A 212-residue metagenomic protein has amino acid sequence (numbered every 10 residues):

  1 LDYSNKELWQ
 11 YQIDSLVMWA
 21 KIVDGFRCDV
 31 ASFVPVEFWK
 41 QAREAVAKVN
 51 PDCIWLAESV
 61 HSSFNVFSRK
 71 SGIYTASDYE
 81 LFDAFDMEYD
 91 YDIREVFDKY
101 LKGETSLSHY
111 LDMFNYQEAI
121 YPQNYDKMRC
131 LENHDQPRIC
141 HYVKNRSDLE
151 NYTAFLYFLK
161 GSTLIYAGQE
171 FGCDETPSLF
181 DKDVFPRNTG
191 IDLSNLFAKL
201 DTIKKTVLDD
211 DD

Functional and structural regions predicted by a protein language model:
L1-A20, Q41-N50, N65: Substrate-binding/active-site clefts of carbohydrate-active enzymes
K6-I13, V36, R146-E150, S194: Non-membrane alpha-helical structural segments and their capping/turn regions in soluble enzymes
V23-G25, G161-S162: A structural motif
D24, D29-P122, K127, R146 (+3 more regions): Active-site-proximal helices and loops of the catalytic beta/alpha 8
P137-K144: Short, solvent-exposed helix-loop connector elements
A154-F171: Conserved short secondary-structure transition element at the edge of the structured enzyme core that lines
D209-D212: Surface beta-strand/loop "capping" patches
